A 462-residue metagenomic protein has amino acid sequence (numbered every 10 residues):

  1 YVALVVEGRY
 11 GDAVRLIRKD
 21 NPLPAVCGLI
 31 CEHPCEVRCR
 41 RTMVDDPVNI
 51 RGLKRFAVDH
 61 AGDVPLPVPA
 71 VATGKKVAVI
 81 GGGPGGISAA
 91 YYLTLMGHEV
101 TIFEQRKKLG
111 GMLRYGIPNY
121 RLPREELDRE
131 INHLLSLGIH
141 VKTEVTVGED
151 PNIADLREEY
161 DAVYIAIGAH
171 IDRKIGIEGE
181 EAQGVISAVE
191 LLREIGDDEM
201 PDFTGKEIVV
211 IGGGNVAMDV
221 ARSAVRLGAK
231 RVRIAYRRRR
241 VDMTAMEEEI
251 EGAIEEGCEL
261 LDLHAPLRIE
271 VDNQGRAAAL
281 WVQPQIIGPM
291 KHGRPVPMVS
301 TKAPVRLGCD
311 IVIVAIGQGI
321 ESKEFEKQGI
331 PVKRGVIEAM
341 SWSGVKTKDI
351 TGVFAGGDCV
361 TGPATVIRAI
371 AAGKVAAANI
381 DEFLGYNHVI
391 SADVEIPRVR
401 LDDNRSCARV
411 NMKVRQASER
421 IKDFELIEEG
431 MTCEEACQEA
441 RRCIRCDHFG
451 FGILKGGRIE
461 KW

Functional and structural regions predicted by a protein language model:
A3-P69, L135, T143, I153-E194 (+2 more regions): Glycine/serine-rich phosphate-binding loop and adjoining beta1-alpha1 elements at the start of nucleotide-handling
V5, V71-A72, K76-I80, D128-I177 (+4 more regions): Feature captures the FAD/FMN-dependent oxidoreductase FAD-binding
F56-V71, R129-E149, D172-L227, V332-I350: Glycine-rich dinucleotide-binding loop and its adjacent helix/turn
K75-T101, A217-V225: N-terminal Rossmann-like FAD-binding beta1-loop-alpha1 element of flavoenzymes
E99-I102, R106-K142, A221-R268, H388-R400: Rossmann-like dinucleotide-binding cores of NAD(P)H-dependent redox enzymes
E181-K206, N273, M290-P363, I370 (+1 more regions): FAD-site-proximal beta/loop scaffold in flavoenzymes
V220, C359-I390: A conserved FAD-binding loop/helix module that cradles the flavin
E251, E255-G257, A265-V271, R276 (+3 more regions): Mid-to-C-terminal Rossmann-like scaffold of FAD/NAD(P)H-dependent oxidoreductases
